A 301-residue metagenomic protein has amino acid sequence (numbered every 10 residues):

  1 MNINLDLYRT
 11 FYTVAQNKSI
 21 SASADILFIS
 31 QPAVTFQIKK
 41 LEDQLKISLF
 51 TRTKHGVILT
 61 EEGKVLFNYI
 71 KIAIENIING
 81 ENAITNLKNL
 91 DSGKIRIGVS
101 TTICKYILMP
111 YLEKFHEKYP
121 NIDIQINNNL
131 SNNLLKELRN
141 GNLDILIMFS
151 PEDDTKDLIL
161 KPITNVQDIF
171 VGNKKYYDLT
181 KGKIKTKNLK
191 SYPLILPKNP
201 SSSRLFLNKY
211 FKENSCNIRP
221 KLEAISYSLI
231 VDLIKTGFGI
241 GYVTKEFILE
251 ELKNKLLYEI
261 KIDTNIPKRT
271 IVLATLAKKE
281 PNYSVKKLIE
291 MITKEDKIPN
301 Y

Functional and structural regions predicted by a protein language model:
Y12-S30: Short helix-boundary/capping micro-motifs
L41-E42, F115: Conserved amphipathic alpha-helical core elements
E42-E61: A short LG(V/I)-centered, amphipathic sequence patch enriched for acidic residue(s) preceding the LG motif
S92-T155, A224: Central regulatory/effector-binding core of bacterial HTH transcription factors
I107, Y258-Y301: A late-sequence structural motif
L130-L135, R139, F149, N208-I260: Hydrophobic hinge/microswitch elements
D157-K198: Flexible hinge/capping segments at coil-to-helix
D178-L179, P193-N214, P281-V285, I289 (+1 more regions): Secondary-structure junction motif
